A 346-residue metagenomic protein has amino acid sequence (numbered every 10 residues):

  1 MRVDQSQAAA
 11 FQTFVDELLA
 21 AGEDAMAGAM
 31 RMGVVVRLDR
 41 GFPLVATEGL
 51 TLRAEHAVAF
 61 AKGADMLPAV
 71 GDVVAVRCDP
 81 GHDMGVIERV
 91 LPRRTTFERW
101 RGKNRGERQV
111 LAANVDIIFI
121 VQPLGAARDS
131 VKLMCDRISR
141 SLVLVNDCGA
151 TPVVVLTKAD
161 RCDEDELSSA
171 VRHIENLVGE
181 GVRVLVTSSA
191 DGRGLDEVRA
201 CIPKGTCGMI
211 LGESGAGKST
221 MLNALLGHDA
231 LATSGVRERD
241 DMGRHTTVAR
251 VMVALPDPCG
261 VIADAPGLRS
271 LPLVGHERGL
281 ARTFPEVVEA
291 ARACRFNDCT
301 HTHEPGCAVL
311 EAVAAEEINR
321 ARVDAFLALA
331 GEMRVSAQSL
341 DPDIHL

Functional and structural regions predicted by a protein language model:
M1-C135: N-terminal accessory targeting/assembly segments
A29, G63-G81, R89-L111, L144 (+4 more regions): Helix-rich effector regions associated with P-loop NTPase G domains
N104, R137-I138, L167-A170, G194-L195 (+1 more regions): Amphipathic coiled-coil/heptad-repeat helices and related helical stalk/stem segments that mediate oligomerization
N114-Q122, C148-A159, V178-T187: Conserved beta-strand/loop subsegment of P-loop NTPase cores
F119-V121, M209, I262: Structural motif
A127-C135, R140-V155, A159-E164, R172 (+1 more regions): C-terminal effector modules of nucleic-acid-centric enzymes and ribosome-associated factors
R161-A216: Canonical P-loop GTPase G-domain recognition
S219-T220, A224: Walker A/P-loop
